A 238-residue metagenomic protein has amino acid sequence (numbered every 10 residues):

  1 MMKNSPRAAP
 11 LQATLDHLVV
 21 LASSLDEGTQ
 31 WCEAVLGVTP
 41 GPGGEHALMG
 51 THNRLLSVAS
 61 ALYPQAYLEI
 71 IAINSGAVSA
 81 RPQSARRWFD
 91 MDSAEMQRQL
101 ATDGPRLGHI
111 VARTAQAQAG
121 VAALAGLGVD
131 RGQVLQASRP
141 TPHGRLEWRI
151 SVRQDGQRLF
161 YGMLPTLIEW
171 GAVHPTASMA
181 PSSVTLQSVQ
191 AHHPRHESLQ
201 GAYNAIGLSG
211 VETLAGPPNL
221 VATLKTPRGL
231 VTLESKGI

Functional and structural regions predicted by a protein language model:
M2-L15, V20-P40, V58-I238: Glyoxalase I/VOC metalloenzyme domain signal
G41-R54: Short, surface-exposed recognition loops and adjoining beta-strand edges that mediate ligand/DNA contacts, enriched
